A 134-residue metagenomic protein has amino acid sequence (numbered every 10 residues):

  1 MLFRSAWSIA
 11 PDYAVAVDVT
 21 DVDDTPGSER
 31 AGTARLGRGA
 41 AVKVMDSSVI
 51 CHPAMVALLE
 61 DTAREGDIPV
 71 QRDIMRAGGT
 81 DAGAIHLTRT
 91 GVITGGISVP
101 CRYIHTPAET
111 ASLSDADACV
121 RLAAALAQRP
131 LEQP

Functional and structural regions predicted by a protein language model:
S5-S8, G32-A34: Short, conserved, surface-exposed binding loops centered on an aromatic residue
A6-D24: A glycine-rich helix N-cap at a beta->alpha junction
T25-R30: Short, acidic (Asp/Glu-rich) active-site segment that either coordinates a divalent metal cofactor
A34-A116, V120, L126-P134: Active-site-adjacent substrate-binding region of metalloamidase/peptidase-like peptide-processing proteins
